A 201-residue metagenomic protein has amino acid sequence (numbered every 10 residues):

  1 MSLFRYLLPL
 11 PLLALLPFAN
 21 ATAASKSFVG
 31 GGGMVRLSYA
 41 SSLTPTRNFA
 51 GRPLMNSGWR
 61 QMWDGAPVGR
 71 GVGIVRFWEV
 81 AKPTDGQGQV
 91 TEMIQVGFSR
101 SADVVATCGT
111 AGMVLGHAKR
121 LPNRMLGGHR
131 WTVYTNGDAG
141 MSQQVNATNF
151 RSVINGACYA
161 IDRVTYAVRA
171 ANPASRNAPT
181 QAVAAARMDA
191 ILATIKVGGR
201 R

Functional and structural regions predicted by a protein language model:
M1-L8: Bacterial N-terminal signal peptides that target proteins for export
P9, F28-G32, Q87, V114 (+2 more regions): Preference for short coil/turn "hinge" residues that link or interrupt alpha-helices
P9-P17: Bacterial N-terminal signal peptides
F18-A23: Sec/Tat signal peptide C-region and signal peptidase I cleavage site
A24-A111, G140-F150: Secretory pathway targeting signatures of secreted, lumenal, and periplasmic proteins
T107-R201: Short, well-structured beta-strand
